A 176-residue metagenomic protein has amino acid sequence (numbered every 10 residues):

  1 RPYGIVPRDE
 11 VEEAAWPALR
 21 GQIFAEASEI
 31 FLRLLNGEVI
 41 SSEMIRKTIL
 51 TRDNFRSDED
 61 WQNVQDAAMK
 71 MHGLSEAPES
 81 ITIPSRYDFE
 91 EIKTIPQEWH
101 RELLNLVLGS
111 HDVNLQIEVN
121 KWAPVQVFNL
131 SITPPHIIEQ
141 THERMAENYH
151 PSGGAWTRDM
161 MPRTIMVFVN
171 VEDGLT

Functional and structural regions predicted by a protein language model:
R1, L104-G109, P124-N129, D159-I165: Hydrophobic faces of well-ordered beta-strands that scaffold small-molecule active sites in alpha/beta enzyme cores
R1-Q65: Flexible, glycine-rich active-site loops centered on histidine and acidic residues that chelate a metal or position
A15-A18, E98-H111, V167-N170: Active-site mouth loops of central-metabolism enzymes
F31, V119, M145: Conserved, mostly hydrophobic/aromatic
I40-S41, I95-L104, A123-P124, G154-M161: Short, well-ordered coil/turn segments that N-cap beta-strands
H72-V107: Alpha-helix-centered segments that form part of catalytic cores
G109-H142: A conserved active-site cap/scaffold subdomain adjacent to cofactor or substrate pockets
N129-T176: Long, well-ordered mid-to-C-terminal structural blocks that present hydrophobic/aromatic surfaces
